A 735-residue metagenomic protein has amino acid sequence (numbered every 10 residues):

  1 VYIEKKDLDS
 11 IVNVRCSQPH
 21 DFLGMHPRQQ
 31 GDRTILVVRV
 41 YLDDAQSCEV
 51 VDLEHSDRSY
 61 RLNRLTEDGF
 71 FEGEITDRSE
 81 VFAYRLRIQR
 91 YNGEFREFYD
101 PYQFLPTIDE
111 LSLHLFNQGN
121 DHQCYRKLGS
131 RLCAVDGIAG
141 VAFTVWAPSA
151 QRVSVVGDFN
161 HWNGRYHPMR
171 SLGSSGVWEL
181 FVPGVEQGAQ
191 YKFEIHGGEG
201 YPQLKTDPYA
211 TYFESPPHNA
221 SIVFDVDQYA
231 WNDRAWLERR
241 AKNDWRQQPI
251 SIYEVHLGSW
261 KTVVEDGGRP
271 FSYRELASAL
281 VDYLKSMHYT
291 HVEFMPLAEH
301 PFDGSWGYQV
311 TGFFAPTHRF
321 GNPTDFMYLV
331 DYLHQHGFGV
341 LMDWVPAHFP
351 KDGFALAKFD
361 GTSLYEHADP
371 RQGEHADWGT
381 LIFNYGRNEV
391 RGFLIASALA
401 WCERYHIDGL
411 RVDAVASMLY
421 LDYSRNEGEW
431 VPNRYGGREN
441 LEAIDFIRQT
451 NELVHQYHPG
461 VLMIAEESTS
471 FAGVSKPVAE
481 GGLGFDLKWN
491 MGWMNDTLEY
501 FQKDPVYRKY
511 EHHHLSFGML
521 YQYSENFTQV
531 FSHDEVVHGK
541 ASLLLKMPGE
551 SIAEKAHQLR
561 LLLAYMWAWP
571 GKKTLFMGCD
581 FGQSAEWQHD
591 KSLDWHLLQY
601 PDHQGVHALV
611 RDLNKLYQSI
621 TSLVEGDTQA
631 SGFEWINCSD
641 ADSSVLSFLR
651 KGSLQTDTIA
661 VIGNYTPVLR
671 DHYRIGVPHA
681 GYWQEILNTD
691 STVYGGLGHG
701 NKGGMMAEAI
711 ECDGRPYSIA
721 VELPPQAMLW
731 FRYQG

Functional and structural regions predicted by a protein language model:
V1-R33, D57-S59, L65-A147, L172-E254 (+3 more regions): The feature marks proteins involved in alpha-glucan
L23-P27, T34-D44, A139-Q151, N637-V677 (+1 more regions): Carbohydrate-binding surface patches
A45-R58, V145, A150-R165, R670-N688: Beta-strand-rich binding/interaction modules
E80-Y84, Q187-Q190, G703-G735: C-terminal beta-strand-rich structural cap/linker in extracellular carbohydrate-active enzymes
V145, F193, V255, F294 (+11 more regions): Conserved, mostly hydrophobic/aromatic
F193, N451-E452, H458-P459, L598-W635 (+1 more regions): Aromatic- and carboxylate-lined catalytic core of secreted/periplasmic carbohydrate-active enzymes
T211-E214, R234-I250, H256-E439, M705 (+1 more regions): Substrate-binding/active-site clefts of carbohydrate-active enzymes
P217, H406-D408, N426-D590, Q618-D690 (+1 more regions): Conserved alpha/beta catalytic core and glycan-binding cleft of carbohydrate-active enzymes
